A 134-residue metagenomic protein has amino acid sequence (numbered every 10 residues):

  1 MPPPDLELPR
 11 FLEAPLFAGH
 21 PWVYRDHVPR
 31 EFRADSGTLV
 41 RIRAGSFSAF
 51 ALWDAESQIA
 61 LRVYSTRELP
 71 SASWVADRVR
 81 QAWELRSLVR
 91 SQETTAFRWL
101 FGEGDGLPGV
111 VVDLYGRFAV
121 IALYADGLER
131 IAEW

Functional and structural regions predicted by a protein language model:
M1-W134: RNA-binding accessory domains that recognize and position tRNA/RNA substrates
